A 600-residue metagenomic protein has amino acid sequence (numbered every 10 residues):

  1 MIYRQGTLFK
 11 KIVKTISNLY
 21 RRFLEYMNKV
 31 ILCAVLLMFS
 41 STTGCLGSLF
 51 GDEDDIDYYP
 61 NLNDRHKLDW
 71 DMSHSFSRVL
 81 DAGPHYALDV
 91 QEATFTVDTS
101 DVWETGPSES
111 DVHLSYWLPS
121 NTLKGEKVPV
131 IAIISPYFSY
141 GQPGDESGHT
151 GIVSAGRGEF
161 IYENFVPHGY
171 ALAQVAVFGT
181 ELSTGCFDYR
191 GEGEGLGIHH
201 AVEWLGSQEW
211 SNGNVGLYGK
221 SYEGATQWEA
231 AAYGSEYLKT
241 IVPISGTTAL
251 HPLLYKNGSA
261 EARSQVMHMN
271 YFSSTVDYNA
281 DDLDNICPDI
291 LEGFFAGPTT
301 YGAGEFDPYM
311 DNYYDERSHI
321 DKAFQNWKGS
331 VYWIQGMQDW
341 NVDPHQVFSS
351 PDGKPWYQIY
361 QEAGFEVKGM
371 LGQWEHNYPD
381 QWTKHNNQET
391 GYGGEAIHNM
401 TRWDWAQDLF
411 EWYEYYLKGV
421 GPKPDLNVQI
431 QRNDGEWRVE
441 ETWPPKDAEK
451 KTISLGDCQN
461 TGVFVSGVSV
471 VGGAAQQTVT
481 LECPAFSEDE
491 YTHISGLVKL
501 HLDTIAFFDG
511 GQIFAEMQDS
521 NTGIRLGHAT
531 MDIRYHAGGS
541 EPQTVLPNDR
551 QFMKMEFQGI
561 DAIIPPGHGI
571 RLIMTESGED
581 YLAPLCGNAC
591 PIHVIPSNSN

Functional and structural regions predicted by a protein language model:
M1-Y58: Secretory targeting signatures
D55-L80, D89-S100, W405, K418-N600: Glycine/threonine-rich phosphate-binding loop and adjacent beta-strand/alpha-helix elements that clamp
I56-A82, T150-G151, A155-I161, P167 (+2 more regions): Accessory cap/linker subdomain of secreted extracellular hydrolases
S75-E126: N-terminal cap/lid segment of alpha/beta-hydrolase-fold proteins
S120-G125, C186-G193, H200-S221: Gly/Ser-rich "nucleophile elbow"/oxyanion-hole loop immediately N-terminal to the catalytic nucleophile in hydrolases
V130-G206, W382-G393, E579: Cap/lid segment of the alpha/beta-hydrolase catalytic domain
G193, Y218-N285, M337, P344-S349 (+1 more regions): A catalytic-pocket lid/entrance helix-loop region that shapes and gates access to the active site across common
W327, W333-Q335: Short beta-strand/loop motif that positions the catalytic acidic residue of the alpha/beta-hydrolase fold
